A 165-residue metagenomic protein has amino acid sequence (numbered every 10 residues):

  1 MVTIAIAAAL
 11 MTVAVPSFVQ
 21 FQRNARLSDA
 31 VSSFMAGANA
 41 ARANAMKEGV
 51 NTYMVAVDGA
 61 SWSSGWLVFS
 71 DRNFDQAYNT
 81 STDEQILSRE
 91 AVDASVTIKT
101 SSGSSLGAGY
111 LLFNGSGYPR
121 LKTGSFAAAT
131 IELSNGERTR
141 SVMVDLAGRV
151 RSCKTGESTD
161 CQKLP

Functional and structural regions predicted by a protein language model:
M1, A9-S28, S32-N39, A43 (+2 more regions): N-terminal helix-rich module
